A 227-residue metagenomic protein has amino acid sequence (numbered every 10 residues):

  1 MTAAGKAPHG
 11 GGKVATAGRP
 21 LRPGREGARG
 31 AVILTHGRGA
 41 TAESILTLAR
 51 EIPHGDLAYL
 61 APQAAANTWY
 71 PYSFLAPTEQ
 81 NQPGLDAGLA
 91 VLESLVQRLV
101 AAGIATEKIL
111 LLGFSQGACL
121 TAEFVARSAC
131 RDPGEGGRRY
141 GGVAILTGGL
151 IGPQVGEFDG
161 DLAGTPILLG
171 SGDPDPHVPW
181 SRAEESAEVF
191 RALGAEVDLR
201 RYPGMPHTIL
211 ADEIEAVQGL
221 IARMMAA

Functional and structural regions predicted by a protein language model:
T2-T106: Serine-hydrolase catalytic machinery in alpha/beta-hydrolase-like enzymes
I45-L48, G156, P179-V189: Short alpha-helix in the alpha/beta-hydrolase fold that links the catalytic acid
T47, E123-R127: Active-site signature of alpha/beta-hydrolase-fold catalytic machinery across serine- and Asp/Cys-nucleophile hydrolases
P71-T78, I145-I167: Flexible "cap/lid" loop of the alpha/beta hydrolase fold
L112-G117, T121: Gly/Ala-rich beta-loop-alpha elbow adjacent to hydrolase catalytic centers
D132-I151: A conserved short beta-strand
L168-S171, D175: Short beta-strand/loop motif that positions the catalytic acidic residue of the alpha/beta-hydrolase fold
E184-A187, R191-A227: C-terminal catalytic histidine-bearing segment of alpha/beta-hydrolase fold enzymes
